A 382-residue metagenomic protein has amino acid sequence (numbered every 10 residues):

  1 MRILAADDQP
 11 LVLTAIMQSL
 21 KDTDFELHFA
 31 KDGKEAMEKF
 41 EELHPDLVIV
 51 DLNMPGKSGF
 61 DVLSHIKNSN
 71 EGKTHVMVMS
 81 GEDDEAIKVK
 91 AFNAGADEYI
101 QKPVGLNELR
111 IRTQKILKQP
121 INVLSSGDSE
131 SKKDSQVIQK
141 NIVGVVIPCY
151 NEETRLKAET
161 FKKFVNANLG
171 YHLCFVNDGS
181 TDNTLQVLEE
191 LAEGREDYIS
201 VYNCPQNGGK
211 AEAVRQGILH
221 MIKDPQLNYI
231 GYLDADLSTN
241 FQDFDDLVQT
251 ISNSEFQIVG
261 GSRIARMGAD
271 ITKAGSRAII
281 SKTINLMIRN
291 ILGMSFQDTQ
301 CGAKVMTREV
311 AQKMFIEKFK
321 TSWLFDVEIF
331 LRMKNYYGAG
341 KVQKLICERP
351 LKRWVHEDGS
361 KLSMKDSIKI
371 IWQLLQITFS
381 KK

Functional and structural regions predicted by a protein language model:
P10-H28: Two-component/phosphorelay signaling modules centered on CheY-like receiver
D32-E35, S58-D61: Acidic catalytic/metal-coordinating carboxylates
M54: Receiver (REC) domain active-site loop signature in two-component systems and cognate sites in sensor histidine kinases
D61, D83-E98: Alpha4 helix (beta4-alpha4-beta5 surface) of REC/receiver domains from two-component response regulators
A86, V104-T113: C-terminal output helix
N177-Q186, L237: A conserved acidic beta->alpha catalytic loop
Y202-H220, Y229, F241-W323, E357-K365: Acceptor/aglycone-binding surface of glycosyltransferases and processive sugar-polymer synthases
